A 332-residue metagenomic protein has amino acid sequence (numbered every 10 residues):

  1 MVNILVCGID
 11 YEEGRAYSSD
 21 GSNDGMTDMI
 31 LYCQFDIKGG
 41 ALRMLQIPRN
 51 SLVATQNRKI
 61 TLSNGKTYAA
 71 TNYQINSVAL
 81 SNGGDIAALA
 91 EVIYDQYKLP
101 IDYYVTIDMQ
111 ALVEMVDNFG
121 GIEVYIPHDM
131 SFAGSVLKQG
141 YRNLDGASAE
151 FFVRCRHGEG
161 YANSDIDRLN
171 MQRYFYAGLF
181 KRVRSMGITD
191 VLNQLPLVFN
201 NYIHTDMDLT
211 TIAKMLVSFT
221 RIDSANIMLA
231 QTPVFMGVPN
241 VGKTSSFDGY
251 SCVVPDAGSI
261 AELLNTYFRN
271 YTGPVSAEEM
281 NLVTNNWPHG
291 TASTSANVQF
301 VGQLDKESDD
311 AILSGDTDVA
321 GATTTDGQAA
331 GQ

Functional and structural regions predicted by a protein language model:
M1-Q332: Non-catalytic, solvent-exposed segments at the cell envelope interface
